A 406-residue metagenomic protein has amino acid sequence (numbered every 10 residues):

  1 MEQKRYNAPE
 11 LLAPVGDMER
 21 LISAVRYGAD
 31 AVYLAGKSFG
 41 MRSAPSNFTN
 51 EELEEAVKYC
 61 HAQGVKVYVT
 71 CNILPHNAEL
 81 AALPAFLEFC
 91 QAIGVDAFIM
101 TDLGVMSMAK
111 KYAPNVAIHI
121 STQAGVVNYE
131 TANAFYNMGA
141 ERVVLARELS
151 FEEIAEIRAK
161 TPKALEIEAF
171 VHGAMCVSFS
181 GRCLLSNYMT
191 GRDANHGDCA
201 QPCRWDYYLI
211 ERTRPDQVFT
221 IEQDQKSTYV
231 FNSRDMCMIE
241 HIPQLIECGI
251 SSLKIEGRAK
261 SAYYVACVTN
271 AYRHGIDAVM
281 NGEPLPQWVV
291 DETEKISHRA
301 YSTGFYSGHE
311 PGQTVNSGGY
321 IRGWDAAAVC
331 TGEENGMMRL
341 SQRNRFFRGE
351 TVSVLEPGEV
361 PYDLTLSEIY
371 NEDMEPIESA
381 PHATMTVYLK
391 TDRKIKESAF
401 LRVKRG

Functional and structural regions predicted by a protein language model:
M1-V15, R20-R26, A31-Y33, S38 (+6 more regions): Surface-exposed amphipathic alpha-helical tracts and adjacent flexible/coil segments at the periphery of soluble enzymes
D17-R20, F39-Y129: Active-site beta->alpha loop and helix N-cap motifs at the rims of alpha/beta catalytic domains
F98-T101, Q123-V127, E141, L145-L149 (+1 more regions): Short, well-structured alpha-helical patches and their helix-loop capping segments that border functional surfaces
